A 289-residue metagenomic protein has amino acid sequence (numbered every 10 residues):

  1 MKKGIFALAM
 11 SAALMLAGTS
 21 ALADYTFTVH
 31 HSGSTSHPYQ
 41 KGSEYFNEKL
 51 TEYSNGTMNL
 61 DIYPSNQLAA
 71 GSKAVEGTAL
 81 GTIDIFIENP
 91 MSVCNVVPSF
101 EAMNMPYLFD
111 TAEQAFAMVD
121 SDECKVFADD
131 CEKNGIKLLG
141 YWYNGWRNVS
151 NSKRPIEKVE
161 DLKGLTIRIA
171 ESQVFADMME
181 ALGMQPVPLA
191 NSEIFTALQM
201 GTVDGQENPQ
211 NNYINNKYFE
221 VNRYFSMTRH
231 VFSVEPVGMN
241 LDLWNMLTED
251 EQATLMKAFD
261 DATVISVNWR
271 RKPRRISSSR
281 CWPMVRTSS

Functional and structural regions predicted by a protein language model:
M1-L8: Bacterial N-terminal signal peptides that target proteins for export
L8-A9, K257: Compositionally biased, intrinsically disordered low-complexity segments
A9-S11, A21: Cleavable N-terminal signal peptides
L16-A23: Sec/Tat signal peptide C-region and signal peptidase I cleavage site
D24-Q114, D122-S289: N-terminal secretory/targeting leader peptides
